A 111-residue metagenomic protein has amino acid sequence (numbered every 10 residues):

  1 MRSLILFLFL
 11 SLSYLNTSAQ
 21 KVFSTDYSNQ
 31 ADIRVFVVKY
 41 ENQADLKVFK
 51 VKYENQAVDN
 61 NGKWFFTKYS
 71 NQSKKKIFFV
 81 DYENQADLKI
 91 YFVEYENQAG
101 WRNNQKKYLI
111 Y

Functional and structural regions predicted by a protein language model:
M1-Q20: Bacterial Sec-dependent N-terminal signal peptides
S18-Y111: Repetitive, compositionally biased segments used for assembly/scaffolding
